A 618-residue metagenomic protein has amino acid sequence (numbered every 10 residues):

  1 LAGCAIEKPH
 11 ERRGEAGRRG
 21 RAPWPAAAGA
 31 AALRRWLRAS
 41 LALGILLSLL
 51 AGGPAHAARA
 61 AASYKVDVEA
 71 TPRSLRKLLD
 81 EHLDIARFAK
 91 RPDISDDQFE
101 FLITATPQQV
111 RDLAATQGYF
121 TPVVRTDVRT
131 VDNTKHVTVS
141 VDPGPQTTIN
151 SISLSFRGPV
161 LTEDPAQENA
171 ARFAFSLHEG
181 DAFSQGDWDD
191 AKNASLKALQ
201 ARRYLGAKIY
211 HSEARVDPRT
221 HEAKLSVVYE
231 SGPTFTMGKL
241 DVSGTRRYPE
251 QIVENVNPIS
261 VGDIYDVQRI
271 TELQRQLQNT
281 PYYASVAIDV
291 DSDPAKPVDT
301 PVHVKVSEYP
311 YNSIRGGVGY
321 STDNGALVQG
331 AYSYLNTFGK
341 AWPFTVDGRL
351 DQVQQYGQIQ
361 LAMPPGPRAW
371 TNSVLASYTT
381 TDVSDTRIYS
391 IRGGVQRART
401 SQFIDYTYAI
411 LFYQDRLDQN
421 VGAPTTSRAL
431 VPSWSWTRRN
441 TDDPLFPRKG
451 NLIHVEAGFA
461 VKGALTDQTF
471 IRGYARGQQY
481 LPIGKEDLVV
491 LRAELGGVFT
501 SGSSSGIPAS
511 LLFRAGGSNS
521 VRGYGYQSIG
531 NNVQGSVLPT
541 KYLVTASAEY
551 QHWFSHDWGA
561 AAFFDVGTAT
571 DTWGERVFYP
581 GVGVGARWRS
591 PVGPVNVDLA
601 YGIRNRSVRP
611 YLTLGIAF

Functional and structural regions predicted by a protein language model:
A2-A5, P9-A32: Compositionally biased, low-complexity flexible segments
W36-A51: Bacterial N-terminal signal peptides
G53-A57: Sec/Tat signal peptide C-region and signal peptidase I cleavage site
A58-E81, R87-T322, A331, T345-M363 (+4 more regions): Periplasmic polypeptide-binding modules associated with outer-membrane biogenesis and secretion
F156, S243-G244, P364, Y389-G394 (+5 more regions): Flexible, surface-exposed loop regions and adjacent strand-edge segments of Gram-negative outer-membrane beta-barrel
P159-R172, D266-H454, N519-G523, I529-P539 (+2 more regions): Gram-negative/organellar outer-membrane beta-barrel architecture
N279, S313, D418, G422-T425 (+3 more regions): C-terminal outer-membrane beta-barrel translocator/porin domains of Gram-negative envelope proteins and their
G567-G593, R604: C-terminal structured "cap/appendage" subdomains that terminate the fold
